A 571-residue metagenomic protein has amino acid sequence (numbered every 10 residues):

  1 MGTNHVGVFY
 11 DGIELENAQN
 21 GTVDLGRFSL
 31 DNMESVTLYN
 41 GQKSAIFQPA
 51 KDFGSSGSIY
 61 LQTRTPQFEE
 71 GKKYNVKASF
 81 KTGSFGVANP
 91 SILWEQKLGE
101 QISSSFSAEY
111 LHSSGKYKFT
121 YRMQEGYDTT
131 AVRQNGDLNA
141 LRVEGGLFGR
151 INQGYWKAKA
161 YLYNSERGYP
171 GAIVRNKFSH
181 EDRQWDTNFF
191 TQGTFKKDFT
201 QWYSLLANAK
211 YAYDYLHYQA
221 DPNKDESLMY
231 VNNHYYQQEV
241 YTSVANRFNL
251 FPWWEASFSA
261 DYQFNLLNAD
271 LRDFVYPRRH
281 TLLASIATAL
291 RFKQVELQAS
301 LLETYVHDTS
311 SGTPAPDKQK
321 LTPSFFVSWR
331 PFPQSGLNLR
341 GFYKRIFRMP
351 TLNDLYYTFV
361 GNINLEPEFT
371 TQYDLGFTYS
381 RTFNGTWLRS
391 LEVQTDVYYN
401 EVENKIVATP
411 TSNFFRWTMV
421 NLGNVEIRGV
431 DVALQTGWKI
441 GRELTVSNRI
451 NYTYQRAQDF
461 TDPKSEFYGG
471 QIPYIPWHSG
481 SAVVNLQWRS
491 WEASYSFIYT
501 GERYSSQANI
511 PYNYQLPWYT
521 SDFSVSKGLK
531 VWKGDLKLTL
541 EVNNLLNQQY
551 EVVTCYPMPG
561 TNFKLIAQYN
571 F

Functional and structural regions predicted by a protein language model:
M1-K43: Periplasmic plug
L30-K77: A beta-strand signature from Gram-negative outer-membrane beta-barrel systems, especially the internal plug domain
P66-Y74, E100-Q101, N152-Y155, D198-S204 (+6 more regions): Short loop/turn motifs that connect adjacent beta-strands in outer-membrane beta-barrel proteins
S114, E403-N404, A408, V446 (+2 more regions): C-terminal beta-signal and adjacent terminal beta-strands/loops of Gram-negative outer-membrane beta-barrel proteins
G115-Y117, T130-A140, Q153-L205, Y211-Q238 (+1 more regions): Flexible loop and strand-edge segments within Gram-negative outer membrane beta-barrel domains
L206-A220, F332, L339-F342, E368-R428 (+1 more regions): Membrane-embedded beta-barrel scaffold of Gram-negative outer-membrane proteins
F251-N400: Structural signature of Gram-negative outer-membrane beta-barrels, strongest in the C-terminal barrel of TonB-dependent
A256-S257, Q294, S390-E401, T418-Y504 (+2 more regions): Gram-negative outer-membrane beta-barrel transporters
